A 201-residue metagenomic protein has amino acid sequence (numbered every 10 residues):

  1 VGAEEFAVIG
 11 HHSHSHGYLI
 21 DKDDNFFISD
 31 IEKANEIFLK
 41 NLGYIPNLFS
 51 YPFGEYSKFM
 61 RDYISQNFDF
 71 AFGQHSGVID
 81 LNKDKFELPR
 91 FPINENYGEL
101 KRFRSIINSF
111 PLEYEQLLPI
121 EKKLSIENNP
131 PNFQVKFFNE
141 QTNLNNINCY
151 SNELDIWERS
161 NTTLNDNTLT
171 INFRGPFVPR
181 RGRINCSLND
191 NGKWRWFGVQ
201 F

Functional and structural regions predicted by a protein language model:
V1-F59, N82-P89: Metal-dependent polysaccharide deacetylase catalytic core of the NodB/CE4 family, i.e., the active-site-bearing domain
V1-G10, H14, R61-K122: Active-site-adjacent pocket scaffolds in enzyme catalytic domains
G10, N41, A71, V135-N139: Glycine-centered structural positions embedded in regular secondary structure
L19-D21, I31, G54, K58-Y63 (+5 more regions): Generic alpha-helix signal with a bias toward terminal, lower-confidence helices and secondary-structure junctions
F26, K58, S65-F68, D84 (+2 more regions): Generic structural signal for short, solvent-exposed loop/turn connectors between secondary structure elements
F53, H75-S76, F137: Active-site proximal loops enriched in glycine and acidic residues that flank catalytic Cys/His/Asp and coordinate
P92-F201: Terminal accessory/targeting
